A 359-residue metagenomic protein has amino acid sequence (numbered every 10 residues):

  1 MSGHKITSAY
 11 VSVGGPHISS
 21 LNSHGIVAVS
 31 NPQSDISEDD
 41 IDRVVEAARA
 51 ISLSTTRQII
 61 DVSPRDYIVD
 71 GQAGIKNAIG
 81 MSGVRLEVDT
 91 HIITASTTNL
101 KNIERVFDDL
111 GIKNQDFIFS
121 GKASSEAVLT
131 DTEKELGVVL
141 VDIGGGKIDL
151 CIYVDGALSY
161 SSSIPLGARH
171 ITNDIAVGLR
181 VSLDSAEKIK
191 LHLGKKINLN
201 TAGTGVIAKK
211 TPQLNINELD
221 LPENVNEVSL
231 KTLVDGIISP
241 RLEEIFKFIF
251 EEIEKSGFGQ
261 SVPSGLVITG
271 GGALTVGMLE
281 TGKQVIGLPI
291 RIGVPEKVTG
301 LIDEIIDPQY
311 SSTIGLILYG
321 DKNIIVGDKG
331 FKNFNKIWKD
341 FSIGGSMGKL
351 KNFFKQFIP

Functional and structural regions predicted by a protein language model:
M1-L140, A157-S159, S182-D184, K188-V234 (+4 more regions): Nucleotide/phosphate-binding catalytic cleft detector across ATP-hydrolyzing and phosphate-transferring enzymes
V11, F107, D142, I175 (+3 more regions): Residue-level signature of catalytic and energy-coupling elements of molecular machines, predominantly ATP/GTP-dependent
V13-G14, A95-S96, K195-N198, S261-V285: Glycine-rich phosphate-binding loops at beta-strand->alpha-helix junctions
V13-G15, L140-K147, Y153-V154, P165-R169 (+1 more regions): A short acidic Gly-Thr/Ser loop motif
P165-I189: A conserved active-site cap/scaffold subdomain adjacent to cofactor or substrate pockets
N173, T232, G236, P240-K247 (+5 more regions): Feature representing long, continuous alpha-helical segments
L179, L183, I197, R241-Q260 (+3 more regions): Alpha-helix capping/termination and helix-coil
M278-I305, Y310-S311, L318-N323: Catalytic phosphate/nucleotide-handling subdomain of diverse soluble enzymes
